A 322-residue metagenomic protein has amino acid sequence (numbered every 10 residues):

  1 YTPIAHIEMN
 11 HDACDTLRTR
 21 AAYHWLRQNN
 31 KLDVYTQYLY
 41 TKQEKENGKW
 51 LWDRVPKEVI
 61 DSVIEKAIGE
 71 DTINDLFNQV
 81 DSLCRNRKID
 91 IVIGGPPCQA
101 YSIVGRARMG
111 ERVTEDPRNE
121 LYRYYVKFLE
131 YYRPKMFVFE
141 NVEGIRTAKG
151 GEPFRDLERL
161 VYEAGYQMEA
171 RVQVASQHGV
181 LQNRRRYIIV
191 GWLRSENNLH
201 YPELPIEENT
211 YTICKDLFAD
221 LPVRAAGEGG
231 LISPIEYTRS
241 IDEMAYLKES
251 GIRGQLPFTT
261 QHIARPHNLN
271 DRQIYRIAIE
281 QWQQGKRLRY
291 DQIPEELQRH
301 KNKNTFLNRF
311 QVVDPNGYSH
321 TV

Functional and structural regions predicted by a protein language model:
Y1-R133, E143-A148, E152-R155: Core alpha/beta nucleotide-donor-binding catalytic domains of modification enzymes
I4, R184-R186, G317-S319: Extracellular structured ligand-interaction cores
D15, T19, D216-V223, H320: Generic alpha-helical structural context detector
I73-V80, R171-S176, N304-N308: Short alpha-helical segments and helix-capping/turn motifs at coil-helix boundaries
S82-N86, Y101-K301: Class I S-adenosyl-L-methionine
D90, Y187, G254, N308 (+1 more regions): Residue-level detector of short, conserved catalytic/binding motifs and their immediate flanks
G105, T321-V322: Short Ser/Thr-interspersed hydrophobic loop/turn segments at strand-loop and sheet-helix junctions that line or gate
P294-T321: Class I SAM-dependent DNA methyltransferase catalytic core with a primary bias toward cytosine-5 DNMT/HhaI-like enzymes
